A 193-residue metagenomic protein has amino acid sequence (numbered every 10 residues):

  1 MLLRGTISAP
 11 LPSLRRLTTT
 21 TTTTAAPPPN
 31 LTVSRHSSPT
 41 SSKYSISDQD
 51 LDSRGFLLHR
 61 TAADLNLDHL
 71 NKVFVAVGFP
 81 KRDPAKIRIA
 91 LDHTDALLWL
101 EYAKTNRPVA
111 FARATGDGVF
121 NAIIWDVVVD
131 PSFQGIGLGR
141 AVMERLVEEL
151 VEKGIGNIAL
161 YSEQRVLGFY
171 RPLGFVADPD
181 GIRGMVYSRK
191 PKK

Functional and structural regions predicted by a protein language model:
M1-T32: N-terminal chloroplast transit peptides
R4-P12, S38-K86, D92: Short amphipathic alpha-helix that is part of the acyltransferase structural core
G55, D95-L97, G181-G184: Short hydrophobic/aromatic beta-strand or adjacent loop that forms the aromatic wall/cage of a ligand/substrate-binding
R82-P131: A conserved beta-strand-loop-helix scaffold within acyl/acetyltransferase catalytic domains
A114, V142-M143, L160: Structured catalytic core of nucleotide-sugar glycosyltransferases
F133, G137-V142: Conserved acetyl-CoA pyrophosphate-binding loop and the N-cap/start of the following alpha-helix in GNAT-like
E148-K190: Conserved active-site alpha-helix within GNAT-family acetyltransferase domains
